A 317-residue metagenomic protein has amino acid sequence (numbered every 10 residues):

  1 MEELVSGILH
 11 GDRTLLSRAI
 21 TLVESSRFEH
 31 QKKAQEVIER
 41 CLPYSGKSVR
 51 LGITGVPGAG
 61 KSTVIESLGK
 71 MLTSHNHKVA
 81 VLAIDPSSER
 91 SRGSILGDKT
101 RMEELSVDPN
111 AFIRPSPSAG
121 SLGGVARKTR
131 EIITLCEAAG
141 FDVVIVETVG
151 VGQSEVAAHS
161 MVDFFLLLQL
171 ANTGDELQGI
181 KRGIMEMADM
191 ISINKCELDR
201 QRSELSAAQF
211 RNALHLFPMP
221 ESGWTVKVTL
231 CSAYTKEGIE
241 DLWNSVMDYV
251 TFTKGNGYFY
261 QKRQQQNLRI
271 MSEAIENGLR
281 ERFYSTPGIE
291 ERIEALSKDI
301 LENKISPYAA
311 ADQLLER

Functional and structural regions predicted by a protein language model:
M1-V5, A59, S116, S192-K195 (+2 more regions): Short hinge/gating elements
E3-L51, A59, I65-S154, M161-L168 (+1 more regions): Nucleotide-state-sensitive switch-loop elements of NTP-binding domains
R13, S25-F28, G46, H77 (+8 more regions): Non-catalytic alpha-helical coupling and interface elements of nucleotide-dependent molecular machines and regulators
L16-R18, L230, D241-R317: Long, well-ordered amphipathic alpha-helical subdomains in the mid-to-C-terminal portions of large enzyme subunits
G55: The Walker A (P-loop) glycine that initiates the GxxxxGKT/S ATP-binding motif of P-loop NTPases
S154, I180, G238: Short acidic active-site motifs
M190-S192, C196-F252: Canonical P-loop GTPase G-domain recognition
